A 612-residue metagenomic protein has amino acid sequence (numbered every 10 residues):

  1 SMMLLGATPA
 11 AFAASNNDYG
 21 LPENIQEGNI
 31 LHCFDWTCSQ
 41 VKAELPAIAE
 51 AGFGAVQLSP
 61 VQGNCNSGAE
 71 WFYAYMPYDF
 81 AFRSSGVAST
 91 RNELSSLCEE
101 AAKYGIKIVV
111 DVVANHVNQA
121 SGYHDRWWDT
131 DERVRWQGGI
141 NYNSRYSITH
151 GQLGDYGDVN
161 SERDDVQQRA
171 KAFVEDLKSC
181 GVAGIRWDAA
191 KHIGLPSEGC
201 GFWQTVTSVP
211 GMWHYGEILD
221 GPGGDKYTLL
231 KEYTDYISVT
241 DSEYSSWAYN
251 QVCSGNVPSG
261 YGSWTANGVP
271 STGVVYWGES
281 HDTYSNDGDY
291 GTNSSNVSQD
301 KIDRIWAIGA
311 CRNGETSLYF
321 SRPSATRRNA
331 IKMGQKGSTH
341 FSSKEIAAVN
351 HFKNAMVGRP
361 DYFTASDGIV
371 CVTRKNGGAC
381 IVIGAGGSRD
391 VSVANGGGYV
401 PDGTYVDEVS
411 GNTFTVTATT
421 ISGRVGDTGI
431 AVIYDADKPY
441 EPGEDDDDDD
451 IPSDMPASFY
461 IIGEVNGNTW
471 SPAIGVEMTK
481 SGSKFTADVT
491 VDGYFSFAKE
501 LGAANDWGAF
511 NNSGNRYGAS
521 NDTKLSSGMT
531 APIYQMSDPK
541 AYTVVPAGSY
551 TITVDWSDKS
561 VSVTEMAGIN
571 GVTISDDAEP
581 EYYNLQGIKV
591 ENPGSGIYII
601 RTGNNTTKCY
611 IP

Functional and structural regions predicted by a protein language model:
M3-F12: C-terminal segment of classical bacterial N-terminal signal peptides
A14-E27, A43-A47, P60-Q62, S67-P77 (+3 more regions): Active-site-proximal helices and loops of the catalytic beta/alpha 8
A14-T37, L153-D158, R163: Boundary/entry segment of secreted carbohydrate-active catalytic domains
N24-G28, N64-E99, R126-N160: Aromatic- and acidic-residue-enriched carbohydrate-binding clefts of CAZyme catalytic domains
G52, P401-T404, V491-G493, P546-Y550 (+1 more regions): A glycine-anchored, Pro-Gly-centered beta-turn/N-cap motif
T415-G426, N505-D555: Structured interaction patches on ligand/partner-binding surfaces of diverse proteins
D448-Y494, L501-S526: Aromatic-rich carbohydrate-binding modules that target alpha-glucans
M566-P612: C-terminal outer-membrane/trafficking sorting elements
